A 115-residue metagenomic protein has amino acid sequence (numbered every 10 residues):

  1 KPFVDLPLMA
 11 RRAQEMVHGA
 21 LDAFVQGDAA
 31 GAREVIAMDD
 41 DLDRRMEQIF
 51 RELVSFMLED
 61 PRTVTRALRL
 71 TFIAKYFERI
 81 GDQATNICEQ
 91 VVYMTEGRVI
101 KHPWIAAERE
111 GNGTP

Functional and structural regions predicted by a protein language model:
K1-P115: Cytosolic, long alpha-helical scaffolding segments
